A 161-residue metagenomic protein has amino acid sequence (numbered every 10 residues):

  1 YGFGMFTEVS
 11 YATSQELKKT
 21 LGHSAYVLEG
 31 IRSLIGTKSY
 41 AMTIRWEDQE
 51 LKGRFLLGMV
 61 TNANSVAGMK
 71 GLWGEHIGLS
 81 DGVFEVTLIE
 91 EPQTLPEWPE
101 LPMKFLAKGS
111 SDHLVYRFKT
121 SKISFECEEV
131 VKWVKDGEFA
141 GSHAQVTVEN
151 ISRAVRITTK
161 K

Functional and structural regions predicted by a protein language model:
Y1-K161: Long C-terminal subdomains/extensions of small-metabolite kinases
